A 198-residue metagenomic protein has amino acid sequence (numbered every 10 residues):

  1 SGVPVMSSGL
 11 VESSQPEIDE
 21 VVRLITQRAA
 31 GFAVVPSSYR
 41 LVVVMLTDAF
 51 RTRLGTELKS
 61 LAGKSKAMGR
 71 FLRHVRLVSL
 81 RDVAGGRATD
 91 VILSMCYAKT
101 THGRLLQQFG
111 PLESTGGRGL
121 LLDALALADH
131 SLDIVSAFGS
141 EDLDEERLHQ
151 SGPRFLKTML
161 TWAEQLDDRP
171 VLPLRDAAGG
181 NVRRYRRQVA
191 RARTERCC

Functional and structural regions predicted by a protein language model:
S1-A62: Conserved helicase/translocase motor-coupling segment
S8-S13, L46, V83, Q107-E113: Short, contiguous acidic/charged loop-to-helix segments that flank catalytic cores in large enzymes
E17, V21, R76, G117-L120: Amphipathic coiled-coil/heptad-repeat helices and related helical stalk/stem segments that mediate oligomerization
V44, I92-S94, L125, D133: Structural motif
D48-R51, D82-A84, Y97-T100, F138-L143: Conserved nucleotide-binding/hydrolysis micro-motifs of P-loop NTPases
A49-E57, A88-T89, L143-R147: A short acidic (Asp/Glu
S65-V91: Conserved motor-coupling elements within RecA-like helicase/translocase cores
G103-C198: Helicase C-terminal subdomain and adjacent C-terminal extension
